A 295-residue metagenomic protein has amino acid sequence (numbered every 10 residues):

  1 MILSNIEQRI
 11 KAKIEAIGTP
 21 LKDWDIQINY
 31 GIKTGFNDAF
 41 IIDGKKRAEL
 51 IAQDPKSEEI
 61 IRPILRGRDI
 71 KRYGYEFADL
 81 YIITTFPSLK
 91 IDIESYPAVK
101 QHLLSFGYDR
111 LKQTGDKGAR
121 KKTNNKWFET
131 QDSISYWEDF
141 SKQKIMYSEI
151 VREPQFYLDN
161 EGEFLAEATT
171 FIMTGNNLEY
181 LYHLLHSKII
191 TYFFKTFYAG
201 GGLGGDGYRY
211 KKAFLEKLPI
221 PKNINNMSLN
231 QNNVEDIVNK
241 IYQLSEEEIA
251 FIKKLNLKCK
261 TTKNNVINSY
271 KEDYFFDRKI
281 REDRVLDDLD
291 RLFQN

Functional and structural regions predicted by a protein language model:
M1-I224: Polybasic, glycine- and aromatic-enriched phosphate-binding surface used to engage nucleic acids
I14-D25, A98, F106, I220-N295: Non-catalytic DNA-recognition/assembly elements of restriction-modification systems
